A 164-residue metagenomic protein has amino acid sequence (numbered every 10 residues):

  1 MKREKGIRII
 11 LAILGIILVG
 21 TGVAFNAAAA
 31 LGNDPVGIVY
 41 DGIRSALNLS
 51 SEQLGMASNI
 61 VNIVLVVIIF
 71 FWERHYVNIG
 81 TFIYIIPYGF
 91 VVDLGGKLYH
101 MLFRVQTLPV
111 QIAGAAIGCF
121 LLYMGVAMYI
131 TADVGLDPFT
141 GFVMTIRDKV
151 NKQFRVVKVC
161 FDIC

Functional and structural regions predicted by a protein language model:
M1-C164: Core subunits and conserved enzymes of cellular information-processing and envelope-translocation systems across
